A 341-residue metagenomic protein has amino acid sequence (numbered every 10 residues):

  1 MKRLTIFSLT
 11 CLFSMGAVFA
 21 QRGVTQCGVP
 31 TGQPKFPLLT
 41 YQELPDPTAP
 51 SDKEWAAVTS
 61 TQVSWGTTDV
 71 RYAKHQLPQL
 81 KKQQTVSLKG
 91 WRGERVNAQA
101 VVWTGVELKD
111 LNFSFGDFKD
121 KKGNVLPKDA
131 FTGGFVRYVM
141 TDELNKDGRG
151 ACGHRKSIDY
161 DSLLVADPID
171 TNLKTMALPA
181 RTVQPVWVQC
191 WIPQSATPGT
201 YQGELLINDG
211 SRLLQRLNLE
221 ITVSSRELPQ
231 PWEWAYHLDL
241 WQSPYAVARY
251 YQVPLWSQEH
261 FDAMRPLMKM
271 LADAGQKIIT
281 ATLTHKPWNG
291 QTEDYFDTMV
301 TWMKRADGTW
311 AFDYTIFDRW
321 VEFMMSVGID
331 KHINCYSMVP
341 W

Functional and structural regions predicted by a protein language model:
M1-T25: Bacterial Sec-dependent N-terminal signal peptides
R22-K82, V102-V188: Surface-exposed binding patches on compact interaction domains or structured appendages
Q83-V106, V186, R265, T280: Contiguous beta-strand segments within globular domains
T85, T175, R216-E220: Well-ordered beta-strand positions in beta-sheet-rich domains
G90-R95, P179-V183, P198-G199: Solvent-exposed, conformationally flexible loop/turn segments
A98, L111-F113, V186-V188, G203 (+1 more regions): Hydrophobic residues positioned within well-ordered beta-strands of beta-sheet architectures
G105-E107, W191-P198: Short, surface-exposed loop/turn segments at beta-strand-coil junctions that are enriched for proline with nearby
Y160-D161, D170, W191, Y201-D209 (+1 more regions): Aromatic-lined carbohydrate-binding surfaces of glycoside hydrolases
